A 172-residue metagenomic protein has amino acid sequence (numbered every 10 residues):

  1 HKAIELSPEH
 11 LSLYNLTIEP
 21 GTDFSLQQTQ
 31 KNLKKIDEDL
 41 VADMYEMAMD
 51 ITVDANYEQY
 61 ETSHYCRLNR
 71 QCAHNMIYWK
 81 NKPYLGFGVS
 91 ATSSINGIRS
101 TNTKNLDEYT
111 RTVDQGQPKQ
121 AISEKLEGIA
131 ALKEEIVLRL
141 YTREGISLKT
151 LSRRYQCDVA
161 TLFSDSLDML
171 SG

Functional and structural regions predicted by a protein language model:
H1-C157: C-terminal scaffold of the Radical SAM
Q156-G172: Short amphipathic alpha-helical interaction segments
